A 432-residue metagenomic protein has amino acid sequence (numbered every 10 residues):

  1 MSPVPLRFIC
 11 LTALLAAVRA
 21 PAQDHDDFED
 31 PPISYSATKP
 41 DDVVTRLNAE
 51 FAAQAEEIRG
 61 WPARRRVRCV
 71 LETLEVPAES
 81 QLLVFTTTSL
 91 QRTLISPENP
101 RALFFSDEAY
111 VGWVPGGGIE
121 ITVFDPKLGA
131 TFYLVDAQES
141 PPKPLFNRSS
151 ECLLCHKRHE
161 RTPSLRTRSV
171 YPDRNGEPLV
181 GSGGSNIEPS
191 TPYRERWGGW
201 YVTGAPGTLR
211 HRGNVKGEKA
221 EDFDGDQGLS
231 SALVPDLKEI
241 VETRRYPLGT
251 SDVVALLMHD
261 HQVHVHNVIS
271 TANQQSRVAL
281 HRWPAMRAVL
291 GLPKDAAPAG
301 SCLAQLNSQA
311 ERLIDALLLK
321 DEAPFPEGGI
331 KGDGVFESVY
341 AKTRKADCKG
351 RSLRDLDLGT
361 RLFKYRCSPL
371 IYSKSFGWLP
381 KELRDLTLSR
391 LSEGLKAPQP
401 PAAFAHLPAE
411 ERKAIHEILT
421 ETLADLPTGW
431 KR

Functional and structural regions predicted by a protein language model:
M1-V4: N-terminal secretory signal peptides that target proteins for export/translocation
R7-A17: Bacterial N-terminal signal peptides
A20-A22: Boundary at the C-terminal end of the N-terminal hydrophobic targeting segment
D24-G116: N-terminal alpha-helical interaction blocks
A78-T86, A323-K331, Q399-E410, P427-K431: Surface-exposed patches in mature extracellular/periplasmic domains of secreted proteins
V111-A297, S301-A304, A310-L318, T360-R432: Sequence context surrounding c-type heme c attachment/ligation sites in exported
A316, G329-G359, S375-F376: Acidic, glycine-enriched catalytic cores built around paired aspartates
